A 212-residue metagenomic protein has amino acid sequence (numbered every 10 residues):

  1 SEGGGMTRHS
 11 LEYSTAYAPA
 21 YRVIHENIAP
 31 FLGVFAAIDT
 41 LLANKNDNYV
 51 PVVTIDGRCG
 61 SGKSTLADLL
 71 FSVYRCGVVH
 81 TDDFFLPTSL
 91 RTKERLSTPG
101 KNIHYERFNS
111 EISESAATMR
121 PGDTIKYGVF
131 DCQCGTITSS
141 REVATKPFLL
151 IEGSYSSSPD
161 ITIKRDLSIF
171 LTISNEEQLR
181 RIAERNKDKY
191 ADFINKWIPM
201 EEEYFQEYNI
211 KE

Functional and structural regions predicted by a protein language model:
S1, T7-H9, S158, I163 (+1 more regions): Small-molecule kinase domains that catalyze NTP-dependent phosphoryl transfer to phosphate-bearing small molecules
S1-G33: Charged, amphipathic alpha-helical linker segments immediately N-terminal to NTP-binding catalytic cores
V52-T54: Short hydrophobic/aromatic beta-strand immediately N-terminal to the Walker A/P-loop
R58: P-loop (Walker A) phosphate-binding loop of NTP-binding proteins
K63: Conserved lysine of the Walker
L66: Hydrophobic positions on the alpha1 helix immediately C-terminal to the Walker A/P-loop
G77-H80, L86-E142, F148: Conserved nucleotide-sensing/catalytic segment adjacent to the nucleotide-binding pocket in NTP-handling enzymes
T136-R185: ATP-dependent NMP and nucleoside kinases share a basic, alpha-helical "lid"
